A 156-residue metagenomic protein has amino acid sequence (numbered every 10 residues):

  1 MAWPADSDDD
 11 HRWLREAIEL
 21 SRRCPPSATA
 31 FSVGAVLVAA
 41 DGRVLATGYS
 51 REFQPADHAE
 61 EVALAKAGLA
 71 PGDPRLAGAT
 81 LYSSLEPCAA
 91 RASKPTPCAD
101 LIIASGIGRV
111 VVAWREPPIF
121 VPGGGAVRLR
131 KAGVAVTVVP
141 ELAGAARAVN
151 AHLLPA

Functional and structural regions predicted by a protein language model:
M1-D10, T137: Catalytic cores of nucleic-acid editing and processing enzymes, centered on the cytidine/adenosine deaminase
D6-T29: Short, basic/aromatic recognition patches
T29-V33, D57: Short, basic and Ser/Thr-rich N-terminal targeting/leader segments
S32-G42: Short beta-strand scaffold segments in enzyme catalytic cores
L45-R147: Zn2+-dependent cytidine deaminase-like catalytic core
H152-A156: Phosphate/diphosphate-binding glycine-rich loops and adjacent basic-rich segments that engage nucleotide
